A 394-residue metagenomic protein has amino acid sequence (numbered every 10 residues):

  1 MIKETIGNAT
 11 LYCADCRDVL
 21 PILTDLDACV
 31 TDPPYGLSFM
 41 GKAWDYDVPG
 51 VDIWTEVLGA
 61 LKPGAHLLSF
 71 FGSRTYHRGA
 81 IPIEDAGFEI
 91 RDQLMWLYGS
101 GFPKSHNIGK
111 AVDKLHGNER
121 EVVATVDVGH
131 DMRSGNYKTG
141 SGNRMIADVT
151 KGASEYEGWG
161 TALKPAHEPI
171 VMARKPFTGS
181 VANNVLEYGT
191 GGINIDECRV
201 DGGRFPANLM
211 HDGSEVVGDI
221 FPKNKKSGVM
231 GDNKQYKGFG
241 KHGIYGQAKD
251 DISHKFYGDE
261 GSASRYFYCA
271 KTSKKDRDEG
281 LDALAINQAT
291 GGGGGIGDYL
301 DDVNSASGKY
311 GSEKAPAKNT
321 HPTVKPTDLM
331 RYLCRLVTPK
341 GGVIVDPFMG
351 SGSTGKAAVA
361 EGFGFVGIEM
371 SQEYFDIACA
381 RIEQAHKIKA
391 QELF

Functional and structural regions predicted by a protein language model:
I2-F394: Core catalytic lobe of class I
